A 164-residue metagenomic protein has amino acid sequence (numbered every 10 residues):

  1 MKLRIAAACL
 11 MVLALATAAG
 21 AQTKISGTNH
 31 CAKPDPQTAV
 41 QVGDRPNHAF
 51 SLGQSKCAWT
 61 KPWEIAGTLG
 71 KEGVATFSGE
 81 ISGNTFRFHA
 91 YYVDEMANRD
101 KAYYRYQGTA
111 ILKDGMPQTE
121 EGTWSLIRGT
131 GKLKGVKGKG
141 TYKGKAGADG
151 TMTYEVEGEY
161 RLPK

Functional and structural regions predicted by a protein language model:
M1-A7: Bacterial N-terminal signal peptides that target proteins for export
A7-A16: Bacterial N-terminal signal peptides
G20-K164: Beta-strand-enriched cores of mature, soluble protein domains
